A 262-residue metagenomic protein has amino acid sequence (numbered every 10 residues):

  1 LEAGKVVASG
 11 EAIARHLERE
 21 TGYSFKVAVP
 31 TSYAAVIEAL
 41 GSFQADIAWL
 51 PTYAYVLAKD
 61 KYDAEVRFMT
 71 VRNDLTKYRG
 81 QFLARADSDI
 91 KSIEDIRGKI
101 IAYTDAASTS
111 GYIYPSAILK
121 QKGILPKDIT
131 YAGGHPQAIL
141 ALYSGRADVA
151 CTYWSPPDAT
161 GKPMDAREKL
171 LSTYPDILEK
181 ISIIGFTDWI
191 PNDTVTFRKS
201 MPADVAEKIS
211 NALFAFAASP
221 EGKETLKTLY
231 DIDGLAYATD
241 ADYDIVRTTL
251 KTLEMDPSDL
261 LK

Functional and structural regions predicted by a protein language model:
L1, V6, E94-T109: Short loop->beta-strand "edge-of-pocket" segments that line small-molecule binding or catalytic clefts across diverse
L1-A12, M201-K262: An extracytoplasmic/periplasmic, membrane-proximal ligand-sensing/linker region
L1-Y53: Extracytoplasmic small-molecule ligand-binding "clamshell" domains of the periplasmic binding protein/Venus flytrap
S9, I13, S32, V36 (+9 more regions): Stable alpha-helical elements in mature extracytoplasmic
V29-Y33, F43-V56, K61-Y62, T70 (+2 more regions): Beta->alpha turn/N-cap motifs
I37-D95: Acidic, polar ligand-binding/catalytic clefts
L40-G41, I96, L142-Y143, I209: Hydrophobic residues within well-ordered alpha-helices
S88, I100-D204: Pocket-lining segment of extracytoplasmic ligand-binding domains
